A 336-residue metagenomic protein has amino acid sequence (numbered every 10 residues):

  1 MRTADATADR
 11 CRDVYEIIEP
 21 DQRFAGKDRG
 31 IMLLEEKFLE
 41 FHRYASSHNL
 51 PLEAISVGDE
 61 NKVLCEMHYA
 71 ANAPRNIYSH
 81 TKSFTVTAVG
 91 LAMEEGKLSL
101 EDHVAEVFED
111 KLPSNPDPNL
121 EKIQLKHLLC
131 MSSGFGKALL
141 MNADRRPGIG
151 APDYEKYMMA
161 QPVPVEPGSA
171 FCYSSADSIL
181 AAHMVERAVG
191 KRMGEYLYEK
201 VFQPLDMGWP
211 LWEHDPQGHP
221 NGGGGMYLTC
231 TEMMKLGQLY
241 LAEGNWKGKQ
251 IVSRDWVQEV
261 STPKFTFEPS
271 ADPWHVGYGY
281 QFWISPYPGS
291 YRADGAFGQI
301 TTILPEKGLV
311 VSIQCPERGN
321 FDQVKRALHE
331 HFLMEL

Functional and structural regions predicted by a protein language model:
D28, N49, G295-L336: Structured C-terminal helix/loop/strand segments within mature extracytoplasmic catalytic/sensor domains
K37-A71, L100, T301-T302, G308-S312: A short, well-structured edge-of-sheet supersecondary motif
N61, N76-E101, L128, A181-V185 (+1 more regions): Active-site SXXK
V63, M141-P167, K191-P210: Short, charged, amphipathic alpha-helices and their helix-cap/turn boundaries
K97-F135, A160, A188-L228: Active-site helix/loop module of the DD-peptidase/beta-lactamase fold, centered on the serine-lysine SxxK catalytic
L180-M184, G224-N245, Q299-C315: Active-site-proximal alpha-helical segments within enzyme catalytic domains
W209, Q258-V310: Active-site Gly/Thr loop motif
